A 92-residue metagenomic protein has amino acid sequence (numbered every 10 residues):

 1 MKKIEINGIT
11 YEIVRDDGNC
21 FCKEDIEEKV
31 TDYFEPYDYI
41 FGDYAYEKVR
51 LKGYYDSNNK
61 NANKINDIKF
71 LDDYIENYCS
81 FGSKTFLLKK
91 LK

Functional and structural regions predicted by a protein language model:
M1-A45: N-terminal leader/targeting segments and the first structural element of proteins
G8-D17, N59-A62, T85, L91: Compositionally biased, intrinsically disordered or flexible polar/acidic segments
C20, E24, N61-N66: Ordered, soluble secondary-structure elements with a strong preference for glycine-centered loop motifs and nearby
D38, K48, T85: Beta-strand-rich binding-surface signature of beta-sandwich/beta-barrel folds used to engage anionic ligands
G42-N59: N-terminal interaction modules that seed assembly of large macromolecular complexes
N63-K92: Helix-rich interaction surfaces within compact, conserved domain-sized segments that mediate assembly or partner
